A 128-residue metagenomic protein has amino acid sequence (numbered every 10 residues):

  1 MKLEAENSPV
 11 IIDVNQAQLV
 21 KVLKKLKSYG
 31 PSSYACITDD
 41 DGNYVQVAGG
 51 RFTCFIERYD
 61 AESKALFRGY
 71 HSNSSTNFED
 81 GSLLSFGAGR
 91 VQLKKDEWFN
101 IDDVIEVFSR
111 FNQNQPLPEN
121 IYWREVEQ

Functional and structural regions predicted by a protein language model:
M1-S28, S32, A48, R58-Q128: Acidic, proline/glycine-rich low-complexity IDRs
T38-D39, F86: Acidic surface patches and DE-rich sequence motifs
D39-T53, E127-Q128: Short, structured protein-protein interaction patches enriched in aromatics and acidic/basic residues, typified by
